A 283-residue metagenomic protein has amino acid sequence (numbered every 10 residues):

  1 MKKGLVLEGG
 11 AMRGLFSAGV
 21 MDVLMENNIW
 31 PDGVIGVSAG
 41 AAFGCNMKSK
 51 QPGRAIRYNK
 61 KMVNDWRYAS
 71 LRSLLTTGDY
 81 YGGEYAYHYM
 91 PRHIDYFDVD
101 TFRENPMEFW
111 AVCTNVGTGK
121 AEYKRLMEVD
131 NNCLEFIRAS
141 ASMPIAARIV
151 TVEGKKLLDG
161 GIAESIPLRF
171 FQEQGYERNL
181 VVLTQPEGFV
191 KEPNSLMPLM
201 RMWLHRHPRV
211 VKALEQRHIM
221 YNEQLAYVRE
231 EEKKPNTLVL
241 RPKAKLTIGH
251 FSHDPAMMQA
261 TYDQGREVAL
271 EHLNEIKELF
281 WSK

Functional and structural regions predicted by a protein language model:
M1-V37, C45-K283: Patatin-like phospholipase
